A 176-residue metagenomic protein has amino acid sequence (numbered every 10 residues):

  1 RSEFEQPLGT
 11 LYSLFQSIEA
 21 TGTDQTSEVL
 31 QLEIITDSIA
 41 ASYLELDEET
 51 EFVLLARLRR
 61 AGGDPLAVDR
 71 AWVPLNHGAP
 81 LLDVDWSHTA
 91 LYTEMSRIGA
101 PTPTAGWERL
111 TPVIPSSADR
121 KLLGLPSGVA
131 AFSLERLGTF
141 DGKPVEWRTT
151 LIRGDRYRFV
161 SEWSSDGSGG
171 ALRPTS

Functional and structural regions predicted by a protein language model:
R1-L54, G78-T104, V113, R158-S176: HTH-adjacent hinge/linker in prokaryotic transcriptional regulators
E33, G106-L123: Glycine-rich beta-strand-centered segment in the early N-terminal region that forms part of a ligand/cofactor-binding
E45-E49, P65, G124-P126: Short, solvent-exposed beta-strand/turn "edge" segments of beta-rich domains on protein surfaces
E49-G62, A131-G138: A short beta-strand signature
A56-G62, D69-A79: Anionic-ligand binding region
V73, P115, I152: A conserved hydrophobic position in a structured secondary element of the catalytic/binding core that shapes
S127-S164, G170-S176: Beta-alpha-beta core module
